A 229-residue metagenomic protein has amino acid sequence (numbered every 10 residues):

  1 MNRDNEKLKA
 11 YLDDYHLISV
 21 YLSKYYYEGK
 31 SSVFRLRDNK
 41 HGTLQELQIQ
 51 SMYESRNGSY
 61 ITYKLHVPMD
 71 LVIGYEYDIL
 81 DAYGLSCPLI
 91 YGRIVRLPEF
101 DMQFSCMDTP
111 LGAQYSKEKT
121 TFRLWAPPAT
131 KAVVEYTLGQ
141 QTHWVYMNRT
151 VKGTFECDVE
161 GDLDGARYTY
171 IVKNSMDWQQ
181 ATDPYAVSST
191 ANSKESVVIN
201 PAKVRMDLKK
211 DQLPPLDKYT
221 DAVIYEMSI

Functional and structural regions predicted by a protein language model:
M1-D14, Y53-T121, T142-E226: The feature marks proteins involved in alpha-glucan
M1-Q50, N57-I61: Eukaryotic non-catalytic protein-interaction modules, chiefly N-terminal intrinsically disordered
L22-S31, W125-A132, L163: Short proline/glycine-enriched turn/loop motifs at strand-loop junctions of beta-rich domains
F34, F122-L124, P128-V145, Y168: Beta-strand-rich binding/interaction modules
R37-L44, T137-T142, S175: Change "in extracellular beta-sheet-rich domains … of secreted and cell-surface proteins" to "in beta-sheet-rich domains
D38, K131-V133, K152-T154: A generic structural signal for ordered secondary structure
I229: Glycine-rich, acidic and aromatic/proline-enriched surface loops and short helix-turn segments that act as binding
